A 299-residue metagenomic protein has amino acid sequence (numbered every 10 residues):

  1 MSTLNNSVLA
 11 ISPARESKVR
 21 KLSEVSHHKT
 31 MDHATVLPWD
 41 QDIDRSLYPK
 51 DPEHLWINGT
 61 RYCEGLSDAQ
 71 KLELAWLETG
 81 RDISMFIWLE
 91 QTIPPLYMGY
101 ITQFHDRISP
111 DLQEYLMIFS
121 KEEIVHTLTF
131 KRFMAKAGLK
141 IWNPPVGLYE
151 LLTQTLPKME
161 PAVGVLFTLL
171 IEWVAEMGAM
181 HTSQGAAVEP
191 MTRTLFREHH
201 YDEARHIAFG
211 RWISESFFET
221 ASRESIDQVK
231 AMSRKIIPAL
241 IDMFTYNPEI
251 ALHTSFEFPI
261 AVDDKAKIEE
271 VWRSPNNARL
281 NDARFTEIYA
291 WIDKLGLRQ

Functional and structural regions predicted by a protein language model:
M1-Q113, K136-G147, K158, A162 (+1 more regions): Terminal targeting/low-complexity segments that flank the catalytic cores of oxidoreductases
D82-I83, L116, V165, F196: Short alpha-helical scaffolding segments that buttress acidic/His motifs in well-ordered protein cores
F86-P94, F119-F130, M134, T168-A179 (+2 more regions): Alpha-helical transition-metal enzyme core signature, strongest for iron centers
G99, H181-Q184, E215: Short glycine/serine- and small hydrophobic-enriched flexible loop segments
L112-F119, L195, H199: Extended, well-ordered alpha-helical scaffold segments
R132-A204, Q228-A239: Active-site-proximal alpha-helical scaffolds that flank and shape metal-associated catalytic sites
R193, F209-I226: Soluble, non-transmembrane catalytic domains of enzymes that act on hydrophobic metabolites at membranes
